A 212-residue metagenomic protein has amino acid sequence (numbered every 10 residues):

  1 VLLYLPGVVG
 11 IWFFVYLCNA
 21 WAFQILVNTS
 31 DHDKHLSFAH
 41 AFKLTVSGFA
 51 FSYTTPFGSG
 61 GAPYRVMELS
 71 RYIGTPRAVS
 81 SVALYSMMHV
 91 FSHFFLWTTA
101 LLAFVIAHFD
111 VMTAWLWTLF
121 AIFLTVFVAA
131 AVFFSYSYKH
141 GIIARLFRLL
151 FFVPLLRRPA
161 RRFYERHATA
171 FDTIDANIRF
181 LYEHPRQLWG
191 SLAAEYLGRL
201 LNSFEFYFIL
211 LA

Functional and structural regions predicted by a protein language model:
V1, G48-R158: Transmembrane helix-loop-helix hairpins in multi-pass inner-membrane proteins
V1-V46, T113-A212: Predominantly cytoplasmic-facing regulatory/coupling regions of multi-pass membrane proteins
